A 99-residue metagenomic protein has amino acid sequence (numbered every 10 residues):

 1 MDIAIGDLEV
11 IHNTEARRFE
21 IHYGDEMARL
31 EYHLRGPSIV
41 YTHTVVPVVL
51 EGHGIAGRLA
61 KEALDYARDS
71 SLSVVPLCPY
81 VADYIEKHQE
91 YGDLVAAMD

Functional and structural regions predicted by a protein language model:
D2-I39: N-terminal first-folded block
H12, H43, H88: Histidine-centered active-site/metal-ligand motif
G24, R35, T44, L77-Y80: Acidic/polar N-terminal loop/beta-strand segments that form early-domain functional surfaces
T44-E51: A short, internal acetyl-CoA/4′-phosphopantetheine-binding micro-motif in the GNAT/acyltransferase core
G52-L64: Conserved acetyl-CoA-binding loop-helix of GNAT-fold acetyltransferases
Y66-D99: C-terminal structural segments of small proteins and small subunits
